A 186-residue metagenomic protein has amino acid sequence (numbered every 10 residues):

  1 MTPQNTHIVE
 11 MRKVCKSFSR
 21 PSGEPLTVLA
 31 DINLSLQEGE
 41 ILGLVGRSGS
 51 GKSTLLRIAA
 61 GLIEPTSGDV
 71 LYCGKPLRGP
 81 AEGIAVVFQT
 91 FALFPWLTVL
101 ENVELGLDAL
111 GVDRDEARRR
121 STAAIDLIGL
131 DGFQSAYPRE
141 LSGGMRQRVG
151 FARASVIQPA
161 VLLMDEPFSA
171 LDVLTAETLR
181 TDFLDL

Functional and structural regions predicted by a protein language model:
V45-R47: The feature captures the beta-strand-to-loop junction immediately N-terminal to the Walker
A60: Helix-to-loop junction immediately C-terminal to a conserved catalytic motif
G68-G79: Conserved ABC transporter NBD signature motif
L97-L105: Short coil-to-helix segment of the ABC ATPase nucleotide-binding domain corresponding to the Q-loop/switch region
E104, D108, D115-F133, D182-D185: Conserved ABC ATPase "signature" region
A136-R139, I157: Conserved signature/switch motifs of ABC ATPase nucleotide-binding domains
L162-D165: Catalytic Walker B motif of ABC-type/P-loop ATPase nucleotide-binding domains
